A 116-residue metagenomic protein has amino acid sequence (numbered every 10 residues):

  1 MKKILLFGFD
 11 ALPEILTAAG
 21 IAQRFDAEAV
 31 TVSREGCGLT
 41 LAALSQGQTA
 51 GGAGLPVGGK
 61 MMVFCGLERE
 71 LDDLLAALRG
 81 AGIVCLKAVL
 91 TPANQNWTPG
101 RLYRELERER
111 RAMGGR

Functional and structural regions predicted by a protein language model:
M1-Q46: N-terminal, charge-rich interaction modules
K3, P13-E14, R24-A27, L71-G115: Helix-rich interaction surfaces within compact, conserved domain-sized segments that mediate assembly or partner
G8, M61-F64, A88-P92: Short, charged/polar micro-motifs that form catalytic or ligand-binding hotspots
F9, C37-L39, G59, L67 (+1 more regions): Intrinsically disordered, low-complexity regions
T17, V32, A50-L55, K87-L90: Short, flexible coil/linker segments at or flanking structured domains
E35-V63: Short, intrinsically disordered low-complexity segments
L39-L44, V63-R69, W97-Y103: Low-complexity, flexible helical/coil segments
A53-A81: Mid-chain, well-packed structural core segment of small domains
